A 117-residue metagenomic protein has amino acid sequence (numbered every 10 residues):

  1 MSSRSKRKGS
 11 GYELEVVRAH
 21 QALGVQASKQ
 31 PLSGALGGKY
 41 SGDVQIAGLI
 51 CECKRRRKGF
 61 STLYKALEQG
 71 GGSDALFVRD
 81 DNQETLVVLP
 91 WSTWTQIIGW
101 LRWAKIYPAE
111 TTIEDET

Functional and structural regions predicted by a protein language model:
M1-T117: Catalytic phosphate/metal-binding cores of nucleic-acid and nucleotide-processing enzymes, i.e., regions that mediate
